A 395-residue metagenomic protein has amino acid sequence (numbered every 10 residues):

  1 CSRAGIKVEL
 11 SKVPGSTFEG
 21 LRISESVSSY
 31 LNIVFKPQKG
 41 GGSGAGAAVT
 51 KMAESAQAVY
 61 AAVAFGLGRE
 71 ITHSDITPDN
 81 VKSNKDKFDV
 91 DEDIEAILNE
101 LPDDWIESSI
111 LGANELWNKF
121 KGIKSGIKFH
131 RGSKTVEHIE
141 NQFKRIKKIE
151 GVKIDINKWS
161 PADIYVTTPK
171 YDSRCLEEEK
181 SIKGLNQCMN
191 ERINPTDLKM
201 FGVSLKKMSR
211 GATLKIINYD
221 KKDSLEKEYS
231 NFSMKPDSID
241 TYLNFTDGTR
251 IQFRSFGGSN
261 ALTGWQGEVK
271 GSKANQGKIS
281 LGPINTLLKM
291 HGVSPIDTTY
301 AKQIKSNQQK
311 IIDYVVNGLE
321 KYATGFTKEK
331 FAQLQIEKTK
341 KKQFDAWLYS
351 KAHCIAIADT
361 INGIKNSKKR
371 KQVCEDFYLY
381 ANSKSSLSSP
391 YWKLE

Functional and structural regions predicted by a protein language model:
C1-E395: Short, positively charged
